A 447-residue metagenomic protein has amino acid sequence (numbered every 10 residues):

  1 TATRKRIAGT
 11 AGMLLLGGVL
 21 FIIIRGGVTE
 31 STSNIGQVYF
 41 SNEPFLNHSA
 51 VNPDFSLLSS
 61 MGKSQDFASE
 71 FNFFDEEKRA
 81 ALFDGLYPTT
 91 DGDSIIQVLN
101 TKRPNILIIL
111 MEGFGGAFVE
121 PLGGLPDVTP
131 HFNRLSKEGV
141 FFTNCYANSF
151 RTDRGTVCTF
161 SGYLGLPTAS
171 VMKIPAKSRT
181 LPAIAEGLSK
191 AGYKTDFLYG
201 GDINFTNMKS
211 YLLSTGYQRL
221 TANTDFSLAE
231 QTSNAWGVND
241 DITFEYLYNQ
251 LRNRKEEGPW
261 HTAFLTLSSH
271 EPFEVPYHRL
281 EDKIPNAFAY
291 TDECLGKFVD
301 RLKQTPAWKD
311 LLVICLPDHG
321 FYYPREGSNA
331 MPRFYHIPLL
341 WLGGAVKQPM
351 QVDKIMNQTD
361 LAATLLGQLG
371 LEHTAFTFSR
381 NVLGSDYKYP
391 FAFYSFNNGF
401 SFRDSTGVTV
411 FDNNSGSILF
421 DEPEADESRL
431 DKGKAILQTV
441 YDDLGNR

Functional and structural regions predicted by a protein language model:
T1-P104, S136, L181, F244: N-terminal secretory/membrane-targeting segments
A81-R447: Solvent-exposed soluble domains appended to multi-pass membrane proteins
